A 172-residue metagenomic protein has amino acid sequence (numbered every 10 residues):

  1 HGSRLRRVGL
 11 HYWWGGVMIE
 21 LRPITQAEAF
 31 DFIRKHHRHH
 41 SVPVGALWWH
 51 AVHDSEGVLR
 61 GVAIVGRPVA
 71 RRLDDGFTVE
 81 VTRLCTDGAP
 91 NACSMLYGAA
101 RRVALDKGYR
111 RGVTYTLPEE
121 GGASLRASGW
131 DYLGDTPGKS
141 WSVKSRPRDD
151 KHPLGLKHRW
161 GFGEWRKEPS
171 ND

Functional and structural regions predicted by a protein language model:
H1-V17: Short, Lys/Arg-enriched N-terminal segments with co-localized hydrophobic residues within the first ~10-30 amino acids
W13-V44: Short amphipathic alpha-helix that is part of the acyltransferase structural core
M18, T78, K157: A residue-level signal for beta-strand positions that form part of recognition/binding surfaces within mature
P23, L47, H53-D54, V62 (+1 more regions): Acyl-donor binding region in acyl/amide transferases
H39-V42, D131-D135, K167: Short secondary-structure junctions
H158-D172: Charged phosphate-binding loop/patch that engages nucleotide di/tri-phosphates or the phosphate backbone of nucleic
